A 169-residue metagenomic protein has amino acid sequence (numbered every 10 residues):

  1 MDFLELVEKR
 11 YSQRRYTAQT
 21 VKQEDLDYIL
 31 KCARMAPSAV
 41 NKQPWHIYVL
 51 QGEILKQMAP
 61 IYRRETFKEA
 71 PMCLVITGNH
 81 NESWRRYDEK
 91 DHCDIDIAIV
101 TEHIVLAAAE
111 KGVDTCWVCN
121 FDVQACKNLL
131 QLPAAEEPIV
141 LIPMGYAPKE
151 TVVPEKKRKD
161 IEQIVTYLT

Functional and structural regions predicted by a protein language model:
F3-T20, D25, V140-T169: C-terminal helix-cap and adjacent tail motif
D25-K31, M35-V100: Glycine/small-residue-rich phosphate/adenosyl-binding loop
H46, F121, V140: Residue-level "edge-of-site" marker
F67-C73, L132-V153: A glycine-rich helix N-cap at a beta->alpha junction
G78, N120-F121, Y146: Short secondary-structure boundary segments
L106-A109: Short hydrophobic alpha-helices that are characteristic scaffold elements of the AMP-binding
V113-A125: GST superfamily/GST-like fold recognition
